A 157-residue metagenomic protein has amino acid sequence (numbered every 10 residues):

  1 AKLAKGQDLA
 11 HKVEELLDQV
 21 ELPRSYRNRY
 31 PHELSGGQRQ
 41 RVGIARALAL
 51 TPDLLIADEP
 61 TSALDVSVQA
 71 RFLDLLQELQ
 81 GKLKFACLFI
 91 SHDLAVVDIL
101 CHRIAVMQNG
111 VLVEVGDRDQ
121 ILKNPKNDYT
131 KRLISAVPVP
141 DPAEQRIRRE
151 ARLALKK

Functional and structural regions predicted by a protein language model:
D8-S25, I134-S135: Conserved ABC ATPase "signature" region
Y30-L34, Q38: Conserved ABC ATPase signature
I44, F72: Hydrophobic anchor residue at the start of the ABC signature
T51: Conserved catalytic motifs of ABC-family nucleotide-binding domains
V97-I99: A short, surface-exposed alpha-helical micro-motif characterized by mixed small hydrophobic and charged/polar residues
L112-G116: ABC ATPase "signature
D117-K157: Short catalytic/signature loops enriched in Gly
